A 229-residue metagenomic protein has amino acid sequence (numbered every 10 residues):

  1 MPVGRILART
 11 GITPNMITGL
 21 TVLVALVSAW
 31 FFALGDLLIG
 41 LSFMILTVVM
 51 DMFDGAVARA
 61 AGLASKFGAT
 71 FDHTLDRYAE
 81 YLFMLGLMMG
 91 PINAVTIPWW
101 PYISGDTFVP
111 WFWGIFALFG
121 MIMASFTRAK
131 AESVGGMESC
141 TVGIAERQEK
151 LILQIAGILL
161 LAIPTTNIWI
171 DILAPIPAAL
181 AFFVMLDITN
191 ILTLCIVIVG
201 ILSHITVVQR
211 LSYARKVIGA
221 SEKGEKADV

Functional and structural regions predicted by a protein language model:
M1-L38, F83-V229: Hydrophobic alpha-helical transmembrane segments
A25, M44-V48, H73-D76, G114-L118: Hydrophobic alpha-helical segments of small multi-pass membrane proteins
L38-G40, I45-V48, M52: A glycine-rich, hydrophobic loop/mini-helix early in the fold
S42-M44, G55-D106: Basic, amphipathic juxtamembrane/active-site segments that coordinate anionic phosphate or diphosphate groups
I45-V48, K66, T70, T74 (+2 more regions): Generic secretory/membrane-interface signal
V49-V57, T70, T74-Y78, M123 (+3 more regions): Active-site His/Glu-centered metal-binding helix of metallohydrolases
